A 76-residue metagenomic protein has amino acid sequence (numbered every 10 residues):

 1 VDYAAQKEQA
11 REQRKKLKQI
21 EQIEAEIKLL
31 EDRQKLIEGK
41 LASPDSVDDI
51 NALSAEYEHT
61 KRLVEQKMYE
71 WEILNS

Functional and structural regions predicted by a protein language model:
V1-S76: Charged, heptad-repeat coiled-coil alpha-helices that serve as long linker/dimerization "arms" in large NTP-dependent
